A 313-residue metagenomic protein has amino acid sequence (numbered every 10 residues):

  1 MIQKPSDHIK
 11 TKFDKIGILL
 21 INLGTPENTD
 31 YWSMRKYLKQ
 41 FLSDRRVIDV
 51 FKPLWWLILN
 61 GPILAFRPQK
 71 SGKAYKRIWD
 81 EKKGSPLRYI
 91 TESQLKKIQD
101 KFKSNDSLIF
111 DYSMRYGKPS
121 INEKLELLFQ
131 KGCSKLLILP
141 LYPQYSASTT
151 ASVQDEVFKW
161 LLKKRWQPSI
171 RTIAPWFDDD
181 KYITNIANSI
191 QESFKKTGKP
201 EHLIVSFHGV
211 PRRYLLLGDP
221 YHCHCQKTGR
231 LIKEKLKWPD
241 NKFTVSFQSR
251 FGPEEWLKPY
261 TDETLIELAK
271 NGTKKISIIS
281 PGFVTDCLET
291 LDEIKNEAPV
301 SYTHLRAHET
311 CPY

Functional and structural regions predicted by a protein language model:
I2-D7, L125, E255-T273, I294-P299: A short, acidic, amphipathic alpha-helical segment used as a generic capping/interface helix at domain edges
D14-I109: N-terminal glycine-rich anion-binding loop in soluble enzyme alpha/beta folds
I90-I98, T149-W160, D219-E234, I294-E297: Short, solvent-exposed amphipathic alpha-helices that sit in or adjacent to ligand/effector-binding or catalytic
D111-N185: Long, hydrophobic, well-ordered secondary-structure blocks that form the structural core and pocket-lining surfaces
C133, K199-P200, T273-K274: Short, high-confidence coil segments that cap the C-terminus of an alpha-helix and link into the following beta-strand
T149-S152, D178-K181, N185, L216-H224 (+2 more regions): Alpha-helix N-cap and loop-to-helix initiation/capping positions
R212-P239, F251-L257, T264: Redox- and metal-dependent alpha/beta enzyme cores, enriched for Fe-S-associated oxidoreductases and cofactor-handling
T303-P312: Conserved small/polar residues in nucleotide/adenosyl-binding loops
